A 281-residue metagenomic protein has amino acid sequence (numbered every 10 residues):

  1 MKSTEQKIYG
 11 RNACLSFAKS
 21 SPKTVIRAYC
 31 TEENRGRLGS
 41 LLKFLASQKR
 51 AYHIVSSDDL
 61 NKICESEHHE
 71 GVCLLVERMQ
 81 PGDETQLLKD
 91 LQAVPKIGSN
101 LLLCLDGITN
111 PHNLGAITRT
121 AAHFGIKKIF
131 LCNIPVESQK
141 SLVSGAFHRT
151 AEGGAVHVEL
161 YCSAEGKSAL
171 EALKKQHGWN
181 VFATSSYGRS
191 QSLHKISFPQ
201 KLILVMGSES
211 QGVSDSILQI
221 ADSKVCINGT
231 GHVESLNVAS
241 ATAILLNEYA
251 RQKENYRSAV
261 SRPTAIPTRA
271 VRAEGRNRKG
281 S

Functional and structural regions predicted by a protein language model:
M1-A93, A259-S281: N-terminal positively charged helical leader segments and presequences
G10, D106, N113, S235-N237: Active-site helix-initiating loop/hinge in glycosyltransferases
L15, H123, A146-G154, D215-P267: Structured adenosyl-cofactor binding patch, chiefly the S-adenosyl-L-methionine
S16-K19, K23, C30, L91-Q191: RNA substrate-binding interface of SAM-dependent RNA methyltransferases
E33, S57-D59, I134-V136, E209-Q211 (+1 more regions): Short, acidic/turn-prone active-site loops that include or flank metal/cofactor- and phosphate-binding residues
R37-L38, V136-A146, Q211-I217: Short, glycine/polar-rich helix-capping loops at beta-to-alpha or helix-loop-helix junctions that flank or form
S56, E77, D106, C132-N133 (+2 more regions): Short beta->alpha connector loops at strand-helix junctions that form conserved, small/polar/Pro-enriched
F182-H232: Active-site/ligand-binding-proximal alpha/beta "capping" segment
